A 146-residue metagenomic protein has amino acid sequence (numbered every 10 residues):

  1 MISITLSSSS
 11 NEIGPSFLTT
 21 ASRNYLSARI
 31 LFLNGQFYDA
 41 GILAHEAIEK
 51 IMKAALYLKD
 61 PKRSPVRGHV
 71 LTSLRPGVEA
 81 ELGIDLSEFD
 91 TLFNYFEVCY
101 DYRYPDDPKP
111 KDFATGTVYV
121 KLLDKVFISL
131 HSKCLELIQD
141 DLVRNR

Functional and structural regions predicted by a protein language model:
I2-N11, S16-T19, L56-R146: Long, charged low-complexity segments
L33, E49-P61: Short helix-capping and hinge/turn segments at secondary-structure transitions, especially at repeat and domain
A40-G41: Solenoid-repeat scaffolds in large eukaryotic assemblies
A44, I48, L92-Y95: Short runs of predominantly hydrophobic/aromatic residues within well-ordered alpha helices that form helix-helix
